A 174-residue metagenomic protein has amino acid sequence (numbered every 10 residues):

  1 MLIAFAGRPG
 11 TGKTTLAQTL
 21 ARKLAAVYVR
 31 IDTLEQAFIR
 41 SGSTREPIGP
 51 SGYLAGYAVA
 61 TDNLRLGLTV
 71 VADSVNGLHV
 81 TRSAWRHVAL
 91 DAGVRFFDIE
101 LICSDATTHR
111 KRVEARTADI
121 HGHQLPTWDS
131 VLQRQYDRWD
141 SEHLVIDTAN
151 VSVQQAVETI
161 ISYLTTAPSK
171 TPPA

Functional and structural regions predicted by a protein language model:
L2: Walker A (P-loop) ATP-phosphate-binding motif of ABC ATPase nucleotide-binding domains
F5: Hydrophobic anchor at the beta1->P-loop junction of P-loop NTPases
R8: P-loop (Walker A) phosphate-binding loop of NTP-binding proteins
T11, T15-L66: Conserved substrate/cofactor phosphate-moiety recognition/catalytic segment in nucleotide-dependent phosphotransferases
T33-E35, G77, I102-T108, N150-V153: Conserved nucleotide-binding/hydrolysis micro-motifs of P-loop NTPases
S51-F96: Glycine-rich phosphate-binding loop used to anchor ATP phosphates in small-molecule kinases, encompassing both
A92-V113, I146: Conserved phosphate-donor/acceptor-positioning beta-strand/loop module used by diverse small-molecule
E114-T159, A167-A174: Small-molecule kinase domains that catalyze NTP-dependent phosphoryl transfer to phosphate-bearing small molecules
